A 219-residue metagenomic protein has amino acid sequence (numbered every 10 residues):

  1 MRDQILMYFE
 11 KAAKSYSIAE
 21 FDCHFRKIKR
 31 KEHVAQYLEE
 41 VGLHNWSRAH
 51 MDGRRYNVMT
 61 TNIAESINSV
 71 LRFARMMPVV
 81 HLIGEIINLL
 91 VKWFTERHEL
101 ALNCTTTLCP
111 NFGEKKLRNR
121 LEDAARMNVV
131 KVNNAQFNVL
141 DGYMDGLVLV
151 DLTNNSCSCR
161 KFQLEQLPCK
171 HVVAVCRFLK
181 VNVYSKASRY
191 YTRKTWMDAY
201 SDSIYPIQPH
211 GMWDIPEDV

Functional and structural regions predicted by a protein language model:
M1-V219: Hydrophobic, aromatic-enriched, well-ordered structural segments
